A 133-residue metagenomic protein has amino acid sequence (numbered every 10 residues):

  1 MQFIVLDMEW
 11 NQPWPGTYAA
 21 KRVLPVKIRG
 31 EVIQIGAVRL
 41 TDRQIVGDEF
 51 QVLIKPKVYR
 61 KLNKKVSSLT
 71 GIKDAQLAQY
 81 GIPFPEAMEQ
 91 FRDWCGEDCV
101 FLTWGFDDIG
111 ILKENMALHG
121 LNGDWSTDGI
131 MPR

Functional and structural regions predicted by a protein language model:
Q2-I4, M8-G110: Conserved non-catalytic scaffold segment of RNase H-like nuclease domains
D107-G129: Substrate-recognition/cap helix-loop segment adjacent to the acidic, metal-dependent catalytic center of Asp-based
R133: His/Asp/Glu-enriched short active-site or ligand-binding loop at hydrolase and phosphoryl-transfer sites
